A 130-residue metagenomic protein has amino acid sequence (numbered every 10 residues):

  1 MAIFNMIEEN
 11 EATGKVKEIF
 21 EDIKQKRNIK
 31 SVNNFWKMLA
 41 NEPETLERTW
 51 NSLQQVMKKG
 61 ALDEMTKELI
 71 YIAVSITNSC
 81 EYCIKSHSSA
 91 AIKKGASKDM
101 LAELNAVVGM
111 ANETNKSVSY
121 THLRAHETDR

Functional and structural regions predicted by a protein language model:
M1-A61, R124: Secretory/endomembrane lumenal or extracellular ectodomains immediately following the signal peptide
I70-S86: Short, thiol/selenol-centered motifs that function as redox-active sites or metal-ligating centers
I72-S75, A106-M110: Hydrophobic alpha-helical segments of small multi-pass membrane proteins
K85-M100: Iron-sulfur (Fe-S) cluster-binding segments and ferredoxin-like electron-carrier domains, especially [2Fe-2S]
T114: Substrate/cofactor-recognition hotspot
T121-D129: Conserved small/polar residues in nucleotide/adenosyl-binding loops
